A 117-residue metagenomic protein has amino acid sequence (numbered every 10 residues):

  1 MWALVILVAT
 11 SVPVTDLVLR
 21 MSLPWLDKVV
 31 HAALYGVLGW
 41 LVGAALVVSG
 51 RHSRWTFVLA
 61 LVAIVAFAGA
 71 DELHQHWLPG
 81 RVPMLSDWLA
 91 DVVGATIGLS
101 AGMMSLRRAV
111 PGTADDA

Functional and structural regions predicted by a protein language model:
M1-A44: "…centered on the first transmembrane helix and the immediately adjacent amphipathic helix/loop
M1-T10, F57-H76: Small-polar-interrupted transmembrane alpha-helices in polytopic inner-membrane proteins
A3, A32, V37, L61-G69 (+2 more regions): Residue-level signature of the transmembrane alpha-helical core of multi-pass small-molecule transporters
P13-L17, S49-R54: Helix-boundary and loop/linker segments of multi-pass membrane transporters
D16-W25, A68-V93: Interfacial helix-loop-helix junctions of multi-pass membrane proteins
A33-S49, A95-R107: Membrane-interfacial alpha-helical segments at the cytosolic side of multi-pass membrane proteins
R51-L59, M84-L85: Membrane-helix interface segments
V110-A117: Short, charged juxtamembrane terminal tails flanking transmembrane helices
